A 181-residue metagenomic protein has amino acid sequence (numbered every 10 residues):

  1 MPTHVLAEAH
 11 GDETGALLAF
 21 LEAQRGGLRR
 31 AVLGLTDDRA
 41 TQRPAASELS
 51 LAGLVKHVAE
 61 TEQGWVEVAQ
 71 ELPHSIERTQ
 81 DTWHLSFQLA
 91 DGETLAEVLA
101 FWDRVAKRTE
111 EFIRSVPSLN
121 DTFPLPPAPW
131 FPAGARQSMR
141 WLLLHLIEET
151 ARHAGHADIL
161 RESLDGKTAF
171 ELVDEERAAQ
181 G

Functional and structural regions predicted by a protein language model:
T3-L33, D37-L85, L125-G181: Short, contiguous alpha-helical
L85-L125, Q137-A151: Acidic/histidine-rich alpha-helical segments that form the ligand environment of transition-metal centers
